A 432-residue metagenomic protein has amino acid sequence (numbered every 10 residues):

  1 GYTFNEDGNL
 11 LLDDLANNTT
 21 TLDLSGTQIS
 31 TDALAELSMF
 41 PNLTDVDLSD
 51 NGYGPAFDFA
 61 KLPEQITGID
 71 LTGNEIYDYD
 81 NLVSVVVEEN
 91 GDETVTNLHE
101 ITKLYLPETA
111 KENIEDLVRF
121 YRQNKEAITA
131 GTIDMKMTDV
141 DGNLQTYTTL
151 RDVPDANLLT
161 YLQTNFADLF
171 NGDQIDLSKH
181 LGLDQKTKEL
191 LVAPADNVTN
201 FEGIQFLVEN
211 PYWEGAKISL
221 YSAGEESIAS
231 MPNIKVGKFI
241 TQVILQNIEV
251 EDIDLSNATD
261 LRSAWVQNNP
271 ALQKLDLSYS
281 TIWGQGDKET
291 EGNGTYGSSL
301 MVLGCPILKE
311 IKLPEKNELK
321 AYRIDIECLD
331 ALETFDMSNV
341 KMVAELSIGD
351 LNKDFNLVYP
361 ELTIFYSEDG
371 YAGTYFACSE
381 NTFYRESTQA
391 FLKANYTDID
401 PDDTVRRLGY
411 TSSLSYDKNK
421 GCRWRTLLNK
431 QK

Functional and structural regions predicted by a protein language model:
G1-P41, E75-Y77, N81-S227, N233 (+5 more regions): N-terminal capping/linker segments that flank leucine-rich repeat
T20-L24, T44-L48, T67-L71, T102-L106 (+12 more regions): Conserved hydrophobic beta-strand positions in leucine-rich repeat
T27, N51, N74, P107-A110 (+13 more regions): Conserved "Asn-ladder"/turn position within leucine-rich repeats
S30, G54-P55, Y77, E112 (+10 more regions): Leucine-rich repeat
N42, E64-Q65, K238-T241, N257-R262 (+6 more regions): Short "repeat-start/strand-capping" segments in structured domains, especially the N-termini of parallel beta-helix
L48, F59, L71, D78 (+16 more regions): Extracellular beta-strand solenoids
S222-N269, Y279: Right-handed parallel beta-helix
A229, D276-S299, I307, K320-R323 (+4 more regions): Extracellular beta-strand/beta-solenoid scaffold signature
